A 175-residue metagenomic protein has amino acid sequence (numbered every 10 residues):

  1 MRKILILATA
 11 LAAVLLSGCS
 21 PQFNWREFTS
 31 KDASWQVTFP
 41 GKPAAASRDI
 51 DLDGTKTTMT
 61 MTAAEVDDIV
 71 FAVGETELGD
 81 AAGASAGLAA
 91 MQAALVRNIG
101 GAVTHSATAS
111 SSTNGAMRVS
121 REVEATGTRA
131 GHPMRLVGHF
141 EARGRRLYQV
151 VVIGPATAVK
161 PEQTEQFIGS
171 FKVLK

Functional and structural regions predicted by a protein language model:
M1-L11: Bacterial N-terminal signal peptides that target proteins for export
L15-G18: C-terminal motif of bacterial Sec signal peptides marking the signal peptidase cleavage site
S20-Q22: Bacterial signal peptide processing site
R26-D51, T55, E65-D67: Post-signal peptide N-terminal segment of mature Sec-exported envelope proteins
A33, D67, T76-L78, T128 (+2 more regions): Solvent-exposed coil/turn segments that connect beta secondary-structure elements in extracytoplasmic/periplasmic
K42-M61, A93-R143: Signature of long, low-cysteine stretches enriched in small and polar/charged residues
P43-A45, G87-V103, R145-K175: Surface-exposed amphipathic alpha-helical segments
M61-A90, Y148-V151: A short acidic-to-branched-hydrophobic micro-motif
